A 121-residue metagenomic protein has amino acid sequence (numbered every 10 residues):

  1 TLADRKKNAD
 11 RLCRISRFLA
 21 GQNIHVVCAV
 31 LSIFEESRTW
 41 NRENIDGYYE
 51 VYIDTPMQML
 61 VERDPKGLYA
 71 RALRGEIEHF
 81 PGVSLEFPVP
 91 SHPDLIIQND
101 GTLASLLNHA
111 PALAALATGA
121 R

Functional and structural regions predicted by a protein language model:
T1, R11, S16-L73, H79 (+1 more regions): ATP-dependent NMP and nucleoside kinases share a basic, alpha-helical "lid"
R5: Acidic, metal-coordinating catalytic segment for phosphate/diphosphate chemistry, firing primarily on the Nudix
N8: Conserved donor sugar-nucleotide recognition element shared by glycan-biosynthetic enzymes
E62-R121: Small-molecule kinase domains that catalyze NTP-dependent phosphoryl transfer to phosphate-bearing small molecules
